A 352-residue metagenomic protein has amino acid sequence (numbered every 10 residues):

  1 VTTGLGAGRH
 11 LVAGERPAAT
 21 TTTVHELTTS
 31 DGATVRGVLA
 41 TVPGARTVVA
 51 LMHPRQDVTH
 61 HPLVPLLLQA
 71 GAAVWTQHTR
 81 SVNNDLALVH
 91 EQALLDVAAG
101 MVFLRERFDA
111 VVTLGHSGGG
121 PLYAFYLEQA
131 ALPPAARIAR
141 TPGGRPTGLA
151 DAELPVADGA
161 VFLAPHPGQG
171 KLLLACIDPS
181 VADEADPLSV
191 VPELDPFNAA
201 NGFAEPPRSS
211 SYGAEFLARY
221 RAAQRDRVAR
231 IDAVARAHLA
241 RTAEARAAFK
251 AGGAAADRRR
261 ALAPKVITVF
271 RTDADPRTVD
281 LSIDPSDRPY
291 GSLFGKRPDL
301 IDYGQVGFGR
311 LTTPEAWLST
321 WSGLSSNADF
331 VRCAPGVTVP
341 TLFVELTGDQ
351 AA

Functional and structural regions predicted by a protein language model:
T2-T47: N-terminal cap/lid segment of alpha/beta-hydrolase-fold proteins
P43-R46, L51-V58: Active-site glycine-rich loops that stabilize anionic/oxyanionic intermediates across multiple enzyme folds
V64-L86: Conserved alpha/beta-hydrolase
R80-V112, L132-P133: Catalytic nucleophile-loop/oxyanion-hole region of alpha/beta-hydrolase and closely related hydrolase-like folds
F108-A185: Primarily recognizes the serine-hydrolase "nucleophile elbow" in alpha/beta-hydrolase and SGNH/GDSL folds
G168-Q169, T347-A351: Acidic catalytic loop of the alpha/beta-hydrolase fold
E193-R332: Alpha/beta-hydrolase
V337, F343-E345: Short beta-strand/loop motif that positions the catalytic acidic residue of the alpha/beta-hydrolase fold
